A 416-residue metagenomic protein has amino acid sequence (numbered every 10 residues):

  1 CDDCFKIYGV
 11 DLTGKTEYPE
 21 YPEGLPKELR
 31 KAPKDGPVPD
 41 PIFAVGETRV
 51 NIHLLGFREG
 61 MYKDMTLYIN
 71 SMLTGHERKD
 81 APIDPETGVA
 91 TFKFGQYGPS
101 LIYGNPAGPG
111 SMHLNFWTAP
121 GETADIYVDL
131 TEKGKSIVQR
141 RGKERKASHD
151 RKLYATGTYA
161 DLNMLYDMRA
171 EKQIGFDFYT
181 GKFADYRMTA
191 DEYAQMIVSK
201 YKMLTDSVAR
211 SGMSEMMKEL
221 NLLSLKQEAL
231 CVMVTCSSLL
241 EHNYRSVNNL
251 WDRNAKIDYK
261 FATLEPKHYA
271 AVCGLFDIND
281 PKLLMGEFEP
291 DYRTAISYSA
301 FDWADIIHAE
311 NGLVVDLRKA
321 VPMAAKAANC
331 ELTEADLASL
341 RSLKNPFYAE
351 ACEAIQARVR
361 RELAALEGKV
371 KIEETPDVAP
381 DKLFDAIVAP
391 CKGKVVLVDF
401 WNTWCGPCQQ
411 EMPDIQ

Functional and structural regions predicted by a protein language model:
C1-D2: Contiguous, well-ordered beta-strand patches that form the walls/edges of small beta-barrel/beta-sandwich domains
I7-M216: A non-transmembrane, solvent-exposed segment enriched in polar/low-complexity residues
V38-P39, F384-I387, Q416: Generic recognition of flexible, low-complexity loop/linker segments
G88-A90, L337, V370, F400: Aromatic-residue hotspot detector
L130-G393: Oxidative protein folding and maturation machinery
L337, I415-Q416: Short amphipathic alpha-helical segments and helix-helix/interface helices
K392, F400-D414: Conserved redox-active cysteine motifs that mediate thiol-disulfide chemistry, especially di-cysteine Cys-X(1-2)-Cys
